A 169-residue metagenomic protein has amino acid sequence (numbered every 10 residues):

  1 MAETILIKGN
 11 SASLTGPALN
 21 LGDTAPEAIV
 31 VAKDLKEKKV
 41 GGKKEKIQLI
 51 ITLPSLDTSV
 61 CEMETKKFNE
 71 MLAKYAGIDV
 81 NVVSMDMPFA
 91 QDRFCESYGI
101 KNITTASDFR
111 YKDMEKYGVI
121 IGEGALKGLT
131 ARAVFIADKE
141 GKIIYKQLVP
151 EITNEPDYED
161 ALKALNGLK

Functional and structural regions predicted by a protein language model:
M1-K169: Chalcogenol-based redox active-site neighborhoods
